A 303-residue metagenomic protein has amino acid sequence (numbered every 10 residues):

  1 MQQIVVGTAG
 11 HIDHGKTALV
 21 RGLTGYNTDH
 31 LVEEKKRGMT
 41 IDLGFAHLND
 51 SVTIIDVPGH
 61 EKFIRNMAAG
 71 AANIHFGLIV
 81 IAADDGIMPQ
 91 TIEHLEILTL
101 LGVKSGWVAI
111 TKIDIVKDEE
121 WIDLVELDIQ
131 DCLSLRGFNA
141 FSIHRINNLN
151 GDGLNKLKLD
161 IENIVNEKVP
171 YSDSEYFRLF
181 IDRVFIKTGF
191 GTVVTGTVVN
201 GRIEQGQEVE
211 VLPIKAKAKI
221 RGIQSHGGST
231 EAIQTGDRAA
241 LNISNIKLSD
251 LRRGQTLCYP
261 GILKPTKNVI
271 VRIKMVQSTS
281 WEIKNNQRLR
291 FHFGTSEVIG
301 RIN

Functional and structural regions predicted by a protein language model:
M1-V57: Conserved G1/Walker A P-loop phosphate-binding module
Q3-V6, I12, L98, I113 (+1 more regions): Conserved structured catalytic cores and adjacent interaction surfaces of nucleotide-binding/hydrolyzing enzymes
V6-G10, H14-R21, K62-N66, G86-P89 (+1 more regions): P-loop/Walker A NTP-binding module and the surrounding RecA-like catalytic core of P-loop NTPases
T8, S105, V116-W121, D131 (+1 more regions): C-terminal effector modules of nucleic-acid-centric enzymes and ribosome-associated factors
D13, L19, G38, D56 (+10 more regions): Residue-level signature of catalytic and energy-coupling elements of molecular machines, predominantly ATP/GTP-dependent
L19-G22, Q90-I97, L124-C132, K156-I164: Alpha-helical scaffold elements adjacent to nucleotide-binding pockets in ATP/GTP-utilizing enzyme cores
V57-K62, A72-T99, V103-D123: Conserved Switch II/interswitch segment of TRAFAC-class P-loop GTPases
D131-T279: Conserved catalytic-core segments of large NTP-driven translation/proteostasis enzymes
